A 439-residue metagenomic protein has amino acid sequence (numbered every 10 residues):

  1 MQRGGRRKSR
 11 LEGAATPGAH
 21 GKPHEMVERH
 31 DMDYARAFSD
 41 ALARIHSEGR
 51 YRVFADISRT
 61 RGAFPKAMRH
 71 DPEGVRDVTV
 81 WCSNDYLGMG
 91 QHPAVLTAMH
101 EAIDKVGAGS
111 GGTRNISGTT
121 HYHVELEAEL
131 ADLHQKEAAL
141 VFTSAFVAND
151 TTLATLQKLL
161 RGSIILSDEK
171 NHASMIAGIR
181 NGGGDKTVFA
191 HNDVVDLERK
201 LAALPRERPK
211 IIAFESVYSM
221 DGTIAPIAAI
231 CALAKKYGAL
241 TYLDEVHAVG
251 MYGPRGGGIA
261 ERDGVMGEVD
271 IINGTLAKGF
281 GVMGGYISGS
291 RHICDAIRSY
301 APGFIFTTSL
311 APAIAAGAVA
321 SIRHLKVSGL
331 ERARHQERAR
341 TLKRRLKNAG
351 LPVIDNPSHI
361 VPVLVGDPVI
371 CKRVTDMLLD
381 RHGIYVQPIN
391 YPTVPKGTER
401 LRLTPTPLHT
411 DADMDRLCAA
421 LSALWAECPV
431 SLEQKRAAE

Functional and structural regions predicted by a protein language model:
R7, K22, Y86-M89, P93 (+5 more regions): PLP-dependent enzyme catalytic core of the Aspartate aminotransferase-like
D31-V106, A239: N-terminal "arm"/small-domain region of PLP-dependent enzymes with the aminotransferase-like
D85, T187, H191-L243: Active-site phosphate-binding strand-loop segment of PLP-dependent enzymes
L96-S144: Conserved N-terminal alpha-helix of the aminotransferase class I/II PLP-enzyme fold
S144, L166-G182: Substrate-binding/gating loop at the entrance of the active-site cleft, primarily in PLP-dependent aminotransferase-like
T152-A173: Conserved PLP-anchoring active-site segment centered on the Schiff-base-forming lysine
Y237-L240, H247, Y252-P357, I370: Active-site C-terminal subdomain of aminotransferase-like
R332-L342, K347-G383, Y391, G397-T398 (+2 more regions): Conserved PLP-binding catalytic core of the aspartate aminotransferase-like
